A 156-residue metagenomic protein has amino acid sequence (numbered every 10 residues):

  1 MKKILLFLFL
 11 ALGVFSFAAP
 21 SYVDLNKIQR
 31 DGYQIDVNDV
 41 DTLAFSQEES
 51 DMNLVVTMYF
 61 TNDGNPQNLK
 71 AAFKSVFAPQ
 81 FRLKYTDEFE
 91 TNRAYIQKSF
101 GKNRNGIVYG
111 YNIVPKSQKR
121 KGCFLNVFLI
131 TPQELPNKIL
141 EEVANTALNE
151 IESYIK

Functional and structural regions predicted by a protein language model:
I4-S16: Sec-dependent N-terminal signal peptides
A18-F45, R82, T146-A147, I151: N-terminal "mature-domain start" segment
R30-Y33, V127-K156: Surface-exposed amphipathic alpha-helical segments
N38-T42, N53-V55, N103-I113, G122-F124: Short, surface-exposed coil-to-beta transition loops
D41-E49, R93-S99: Generic recognition of long tandem-repeat/solenoid scaffolds
S46-A72, C123-I130: A short acidic-to-branched-hydrophobic micro-motif
P66, K70-K74, E141-L148: Extracytoplasmic/secreted envelope proteins and their assembly/folding machinery, especially bacterial periplasmic
P79-K119: Signature of long, low-cysteine stretches enriched in small and polar/charged residues
